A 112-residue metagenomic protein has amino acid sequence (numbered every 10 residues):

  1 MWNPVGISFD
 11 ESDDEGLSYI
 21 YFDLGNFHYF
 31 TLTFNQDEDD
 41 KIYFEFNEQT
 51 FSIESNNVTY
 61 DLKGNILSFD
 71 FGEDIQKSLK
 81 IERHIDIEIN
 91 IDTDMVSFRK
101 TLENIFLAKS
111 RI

Functional and structural regions predicted by a protein language model:
M1-L62: The feature represents the first ordered module of a protein
N47-V96: Amphipathic protein-protein interaction modules
M95-A108: C-terminal partner/receptor-binding element of secreted or periplasmic proteins
